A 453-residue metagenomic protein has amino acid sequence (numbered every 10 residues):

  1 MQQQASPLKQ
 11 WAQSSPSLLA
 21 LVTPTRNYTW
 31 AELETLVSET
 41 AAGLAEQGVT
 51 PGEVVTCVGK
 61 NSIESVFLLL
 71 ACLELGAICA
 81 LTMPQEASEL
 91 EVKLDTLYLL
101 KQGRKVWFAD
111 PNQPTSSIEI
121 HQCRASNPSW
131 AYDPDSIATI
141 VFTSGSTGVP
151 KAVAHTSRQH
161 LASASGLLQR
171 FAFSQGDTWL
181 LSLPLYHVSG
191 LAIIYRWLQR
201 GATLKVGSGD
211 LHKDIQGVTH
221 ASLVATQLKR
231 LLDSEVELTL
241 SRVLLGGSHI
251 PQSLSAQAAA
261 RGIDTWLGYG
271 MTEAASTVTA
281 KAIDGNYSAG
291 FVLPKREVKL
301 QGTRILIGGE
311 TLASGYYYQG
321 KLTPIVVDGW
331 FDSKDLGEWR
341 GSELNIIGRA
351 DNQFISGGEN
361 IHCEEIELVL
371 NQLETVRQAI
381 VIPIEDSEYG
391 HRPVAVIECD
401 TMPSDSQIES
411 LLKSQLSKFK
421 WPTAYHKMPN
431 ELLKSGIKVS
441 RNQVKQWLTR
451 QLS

Functional and structural regions predicted by a protein language model:
Q3-Q4, P16-S17, R124-F142, V149 (+1 more regions): Conserved pre-ATP/AMP-binding loop-to-beta segment of ANL
K9, S17-G48, S62, E89-E91 (+2 more regions): Conserved AMP-binding/adenylate-forming core of the ANL superfamily
T29-W30, W130, A138-S165: Conserved AMP-binding A3 loop
C57, G309, K334-K420: AMP-binding/adenylate-forming catalytic core of the ANL superfamily
L161-T178, L185-Q227: Conserved AMP-binding/adenylation subdomain of ANL enzymes
H220-L223, L231-N286, E297: Gly/Ser/Thr-rich phosphate-binding loop
F291-P294, Q301-D328, R349, E359-I361: Conserved ATP/PPi-binding loop(s) of AMP-dependent carboxylate-activating enzymes
L416-K438: AMP-binding/adenylate-forming catalytic domain of the ANL superfamily
